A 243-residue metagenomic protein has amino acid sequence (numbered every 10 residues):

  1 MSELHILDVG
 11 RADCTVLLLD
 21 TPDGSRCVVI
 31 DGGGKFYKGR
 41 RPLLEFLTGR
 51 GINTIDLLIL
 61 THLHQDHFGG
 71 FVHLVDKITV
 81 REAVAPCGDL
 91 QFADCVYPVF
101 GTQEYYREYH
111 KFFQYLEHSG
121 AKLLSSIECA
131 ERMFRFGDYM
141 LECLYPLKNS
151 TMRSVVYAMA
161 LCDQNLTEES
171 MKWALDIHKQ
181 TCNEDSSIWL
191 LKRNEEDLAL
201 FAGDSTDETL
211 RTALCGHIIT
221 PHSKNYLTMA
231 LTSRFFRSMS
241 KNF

Functional and structural regions predicted by a protein language model:
M1-R50, Q180-E208: Conserved beta-strand hairpin/beta-sheet module of binuclear metal-dependent hydrolase folds, prominently
M1-S2, L74-F201, E208: Flexible, acidic/histidine-containing loops and adjacent segments that form or flank the divalent-metal
V9, G32-G33, S126-C129, P146-L147 (+2 more regions): Fold-independent oxyanion-binding glycine-rich loops and adjacent beta-strand/coil segments at enzyme active sites
R11-D13, F36-Y37, L63-F68, L90-A93 (+3 more regions): Active-site environment of divalent metal-dependent phosphoester hydrolases
S25-R26, K35-L90, G216-S233: Active-site metal-binding motif and surrounding structural segment of the metallo-beta-lactamase
I30-K38, A158-A174, A230-F236: Acidic/histidine-rich helix-loop elements that form or flank divalent-metal/phosphate-binding sites at the catalytic
R41, F71-H73, Y97, T212-C215 (+1 more regions): Short amphipathic alpha-helical segments
V99-Y106, F113, I218-F243: Long, structured stretches of catalytic cores involved in phosphate-ester chemistry, encompassing
